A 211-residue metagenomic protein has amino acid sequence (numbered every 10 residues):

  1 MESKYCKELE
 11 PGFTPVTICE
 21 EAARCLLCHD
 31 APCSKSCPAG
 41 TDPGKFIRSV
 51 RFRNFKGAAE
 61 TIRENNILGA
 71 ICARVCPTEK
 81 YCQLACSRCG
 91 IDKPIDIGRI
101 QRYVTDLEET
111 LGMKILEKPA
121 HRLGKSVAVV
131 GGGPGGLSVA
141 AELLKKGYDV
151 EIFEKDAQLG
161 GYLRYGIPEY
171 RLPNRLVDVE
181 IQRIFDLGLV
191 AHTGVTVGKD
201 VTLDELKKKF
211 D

Functional and structural regions predicted by a protein language model:
M1-P11, G40-F52, T61-R63, G90 (+3 more regions): Beta1-alpha1 glycine-rich phosphate/pyrophosphate-binding loop at the start of Rossmann-like nucleotide-binding domains
M1-S126, N174: Ferredoxin-type iron-sulfur electron-transfer modules and their immediate structural context
A22, L203-D204: Short hydrophobic/charged patches on amphipathic alpha-helices used for structural packing and interfaces
D211: Receiver (REC) domain switch/active-site residues of two-component response regulators
